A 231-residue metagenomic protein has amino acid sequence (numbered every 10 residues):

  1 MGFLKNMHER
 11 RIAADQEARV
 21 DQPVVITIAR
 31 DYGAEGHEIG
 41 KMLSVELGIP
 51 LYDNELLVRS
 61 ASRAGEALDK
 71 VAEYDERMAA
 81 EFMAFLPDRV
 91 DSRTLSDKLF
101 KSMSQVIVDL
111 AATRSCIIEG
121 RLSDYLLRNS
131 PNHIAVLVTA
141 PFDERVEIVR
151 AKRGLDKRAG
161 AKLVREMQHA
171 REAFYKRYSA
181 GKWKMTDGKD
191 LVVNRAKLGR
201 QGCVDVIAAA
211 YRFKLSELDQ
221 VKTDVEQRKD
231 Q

Functional and structural regions predicted by a protein language model:
M1-P23: Extreme N-terminal, non-catalytic leader segments that precede Walker-type/kinase nucleotide-binding cores
R10, A80-F85, D156-R200: Small-molecule kinase domains that catalyze NTP-dependent phosphoryl transfer to phosphate-bearing small molecules
D21-I26, R114: Pre-Walker A (Motif I) flank of P-loop NTPase domains
I26-S44: Glycine-rich phosphate-binding P-loop
P50-S62: Short beta-strand-centered segment that lines the nucleotide-binding/catalytic pocket of NTP-utilizing
S60-S115: ATP-dependent small-molecule kinase phosphotransfer cores that center on conserved nucleotide phosphate-binding segments
N129-A151, K157-R165: Conserved phosphate-donor/acceptor-positioning beta-strand/loop module used by diverse small-molecule
A180-Q231: NTP-dependent small-molecule kinase module
